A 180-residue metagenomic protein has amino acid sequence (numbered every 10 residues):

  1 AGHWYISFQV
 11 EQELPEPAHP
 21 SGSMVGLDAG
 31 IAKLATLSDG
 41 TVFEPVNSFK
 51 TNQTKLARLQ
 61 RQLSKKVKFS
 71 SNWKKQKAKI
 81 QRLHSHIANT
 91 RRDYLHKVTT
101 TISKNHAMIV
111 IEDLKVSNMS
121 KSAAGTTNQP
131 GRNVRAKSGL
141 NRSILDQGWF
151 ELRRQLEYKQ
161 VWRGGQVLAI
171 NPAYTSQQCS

Functional and structural regions predicted by a protein language model:
A1-S180: Positively charged, helix-rich recognition surfaces that bind polyanionic ligands
